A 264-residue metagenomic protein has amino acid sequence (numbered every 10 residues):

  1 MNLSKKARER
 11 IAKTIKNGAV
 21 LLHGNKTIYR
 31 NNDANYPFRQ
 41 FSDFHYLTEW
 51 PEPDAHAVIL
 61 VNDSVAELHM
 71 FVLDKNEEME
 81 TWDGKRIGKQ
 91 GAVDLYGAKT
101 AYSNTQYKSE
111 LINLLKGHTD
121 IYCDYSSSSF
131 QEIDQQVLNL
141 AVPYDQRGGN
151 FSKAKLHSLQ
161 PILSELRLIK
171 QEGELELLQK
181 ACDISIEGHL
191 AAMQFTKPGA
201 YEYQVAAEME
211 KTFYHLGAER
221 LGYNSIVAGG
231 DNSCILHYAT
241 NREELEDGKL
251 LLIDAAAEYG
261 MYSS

Functional and structural regions predicted by a protein language model:
M1-E187: A composition/biophysics-driven feature that prefers long, compositionally simple stretches
A12, T27, Q179, M193 (+3 more regions): Short, well-ordered alpha-helical packing segments
I28, F44, W50-H56, V65 (+7 more regions): A generic structural micro-environment signature that highlights single residues at secondary-structure boundaries
N32-F38, V142-R147, H157-S164, A200-S264: Short catalytic-site patches enriched in acidic/histidine residues that coordinate or position cofactors/metals
E80-A98, L190, H215-A218, I226-V227 (+1 more regions): Short flexible/disordered coil segments
R167-G217, Y223: Active-site pocket-lining segments that scaffold enzyme catalytic pockets across diverse folds
